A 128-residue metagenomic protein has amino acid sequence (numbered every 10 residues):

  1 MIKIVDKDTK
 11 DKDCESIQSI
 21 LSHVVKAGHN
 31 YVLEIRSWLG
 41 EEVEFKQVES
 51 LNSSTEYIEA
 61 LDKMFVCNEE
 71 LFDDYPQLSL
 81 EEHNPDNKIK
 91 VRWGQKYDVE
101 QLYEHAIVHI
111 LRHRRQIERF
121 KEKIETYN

Functional and structural regions predicted by a protein language model:
M1: His/Met- and acidic-residue-enriched segments that coordinate or traffic transition-metal cofactors and support
I4-Q47, N87-N128: Short, contiguous alpha-helical
E49-D86, Y97-L111: Acidic/histidine-rich alpha-helical segments that form the ligand environment of transition-metal centers
